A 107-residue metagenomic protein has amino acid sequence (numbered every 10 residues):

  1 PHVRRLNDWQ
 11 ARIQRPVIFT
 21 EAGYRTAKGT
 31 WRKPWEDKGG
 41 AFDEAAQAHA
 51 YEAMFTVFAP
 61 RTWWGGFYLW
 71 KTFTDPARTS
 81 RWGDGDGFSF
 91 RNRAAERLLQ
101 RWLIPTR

Functional and structural regions predicted by a protein language model:
P1-D37, D86: Noncatalytic carbohydrate-binding groove/subsite architecture in carbohydrate-active enzymes
G29-A53, V57-R107: Aromatic-rich peripheral "rim/lid" segments of glycoside hydrolase catalytic domains that contact and position glycan
